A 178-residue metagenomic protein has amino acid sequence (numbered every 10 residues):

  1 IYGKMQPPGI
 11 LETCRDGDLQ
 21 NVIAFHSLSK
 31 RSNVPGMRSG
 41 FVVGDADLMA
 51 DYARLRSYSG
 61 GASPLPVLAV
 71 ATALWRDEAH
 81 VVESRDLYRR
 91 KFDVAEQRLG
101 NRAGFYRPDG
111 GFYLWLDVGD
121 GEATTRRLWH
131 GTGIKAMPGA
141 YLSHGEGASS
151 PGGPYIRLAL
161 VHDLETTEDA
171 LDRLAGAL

Functional and structural regions predicted by a protein language model:
I1-L178: PLP-dependent class I/II
